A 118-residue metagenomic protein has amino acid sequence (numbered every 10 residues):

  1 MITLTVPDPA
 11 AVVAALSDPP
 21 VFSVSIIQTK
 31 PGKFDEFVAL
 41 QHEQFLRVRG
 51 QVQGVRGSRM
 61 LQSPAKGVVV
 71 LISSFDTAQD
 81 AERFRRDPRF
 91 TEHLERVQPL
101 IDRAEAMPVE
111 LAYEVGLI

Functional and structural regions predicted by a protein language model:
M1-V69, D76-P88, R96, L100-I118: Short S/T/G/P-rich N-terminal loop/turn motif that feeds into the first structured element of a domain
